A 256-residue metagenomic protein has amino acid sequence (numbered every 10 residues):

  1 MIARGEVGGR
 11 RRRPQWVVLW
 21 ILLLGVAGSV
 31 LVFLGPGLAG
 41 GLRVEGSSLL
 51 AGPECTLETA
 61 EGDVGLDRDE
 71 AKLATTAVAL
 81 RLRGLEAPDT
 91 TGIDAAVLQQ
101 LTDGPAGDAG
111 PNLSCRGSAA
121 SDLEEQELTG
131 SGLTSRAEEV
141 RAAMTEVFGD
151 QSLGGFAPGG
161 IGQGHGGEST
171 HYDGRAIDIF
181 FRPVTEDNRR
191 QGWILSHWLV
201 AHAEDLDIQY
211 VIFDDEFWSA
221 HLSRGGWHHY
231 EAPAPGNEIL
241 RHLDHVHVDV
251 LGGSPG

Functional and structural regions predicted by a protein language model:
M1-T90: N-terminal secretion targeting segments of exported proteins
G46-S48, G104-A109: Secretory-pathway extracellular proteins and peptide precursors enriched for disulfide-bonded cysteines
G65-A106, G130-G166, I212, S219-L222: Extended, low-complexity, intrinsically disordered C-terminal regulatory tails of eukaryotic serine/threonine kinases
A106-L128, Y172-R182: Acidic/histidine-rich, surface-exposed loop or edge segments in extracytoplasmic proteins
D122-T134, G166, F180-R189, P235: Second-shell loop/turn segments in exported
H165-Y172, E238-L240: Short glycine-biased active-site loop of nucleotidyltransferases that positions the nucleotide triphosphate and helps
P183-G256: Catalytic cores and adjacent binding grooves of peptidoglycan-active enzymes
